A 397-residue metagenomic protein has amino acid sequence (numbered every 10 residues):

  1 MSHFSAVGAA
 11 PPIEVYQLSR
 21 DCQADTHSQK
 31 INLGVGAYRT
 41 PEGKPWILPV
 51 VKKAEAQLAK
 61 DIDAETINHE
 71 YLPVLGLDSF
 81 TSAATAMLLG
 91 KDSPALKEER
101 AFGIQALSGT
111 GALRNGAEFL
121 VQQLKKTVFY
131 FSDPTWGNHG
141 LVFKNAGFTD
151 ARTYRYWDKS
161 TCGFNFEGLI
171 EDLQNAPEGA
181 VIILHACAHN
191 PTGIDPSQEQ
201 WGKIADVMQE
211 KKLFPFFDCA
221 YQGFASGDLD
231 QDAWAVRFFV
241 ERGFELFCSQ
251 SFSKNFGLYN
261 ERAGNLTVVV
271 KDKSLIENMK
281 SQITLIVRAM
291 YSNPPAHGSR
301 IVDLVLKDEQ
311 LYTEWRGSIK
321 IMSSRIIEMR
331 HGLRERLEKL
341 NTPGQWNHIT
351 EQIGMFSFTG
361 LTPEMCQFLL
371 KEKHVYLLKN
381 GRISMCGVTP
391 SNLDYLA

Functional and structural regions predicted by a protein language model:
S2-G76, A83-A86, A289, P295 (+2 more regions): N-terminal "arm"/small-domain region of PLP-dependent enzymes with the aminotransferase-like
L33, D150-A151, P215, L246 (+1 more regions): Hydrophobic beta-strand scaffold residues
K52-K60, T66-K212, Q222-G227, A233-V236 (+3 more regions): Conserved core of the PLP fold type I
E99-R100, H348-G354, L378-I383: Short Gly/Ser/Thr- and Asp/Glu-enriched loop/turn motifs at secondary-structure junctions
D232-N278, Q282: Active-site PLP attachment segment
K280-S299, V305-R334: Structural signature of PLP-dependent enzymes
R316-E372: Conserved PLP-binding catalytic core of the aspartate aminotransferase-like
